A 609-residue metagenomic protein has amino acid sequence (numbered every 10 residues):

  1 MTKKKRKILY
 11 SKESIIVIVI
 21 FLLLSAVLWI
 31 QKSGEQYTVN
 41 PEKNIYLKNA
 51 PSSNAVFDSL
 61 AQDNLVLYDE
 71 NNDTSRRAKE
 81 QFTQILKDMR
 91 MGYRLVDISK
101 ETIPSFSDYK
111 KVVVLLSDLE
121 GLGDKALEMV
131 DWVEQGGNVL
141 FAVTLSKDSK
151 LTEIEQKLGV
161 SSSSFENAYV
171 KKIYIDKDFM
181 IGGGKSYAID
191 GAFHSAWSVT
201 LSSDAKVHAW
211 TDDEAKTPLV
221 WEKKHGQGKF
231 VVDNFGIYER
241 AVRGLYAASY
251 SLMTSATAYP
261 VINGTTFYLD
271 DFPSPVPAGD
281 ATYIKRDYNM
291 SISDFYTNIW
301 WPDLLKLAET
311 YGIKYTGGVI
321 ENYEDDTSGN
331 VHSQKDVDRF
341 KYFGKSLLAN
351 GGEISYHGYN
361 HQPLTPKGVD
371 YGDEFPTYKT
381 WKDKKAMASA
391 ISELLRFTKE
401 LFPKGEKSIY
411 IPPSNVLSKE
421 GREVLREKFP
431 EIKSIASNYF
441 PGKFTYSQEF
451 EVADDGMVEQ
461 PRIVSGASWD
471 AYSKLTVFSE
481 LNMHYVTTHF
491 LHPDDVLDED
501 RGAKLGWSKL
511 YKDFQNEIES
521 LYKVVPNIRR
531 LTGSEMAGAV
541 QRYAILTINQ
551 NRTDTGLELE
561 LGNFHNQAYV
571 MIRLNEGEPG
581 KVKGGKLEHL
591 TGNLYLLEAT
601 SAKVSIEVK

Functional and structural regions predicted by a protein language model:
I16-L23, D383-D454: Catalytic domains of cell-wall/extracellular-matrix polysaccharide-remodeling enzymes, centered on de-N-acetylation
L60-N64, N138, S195-G264: A glycine-centered loop/beta-turn motif at secondary-structure junctions
Q62-E70, V133-Q135, A142-E153, E309-S418 (+2 more regions): Metal-dependent polysaccharide deacetylase catalytic core of the NodB/CE4 family, i.e., the active-site-bearing domain
N71-K147: Helical hinge/lid and interdomain linker segments adjacent to catalytic or ligand-binding clefts that mediate domain
E120-D124, T591-K609: C-terminal beta-strand-rich structural cap/linker in extracellular carbohydrate-active enzymes
E120-S186: A glycine-rich, often tryptophan-bearing local segment used as a flexible ligand/cofactor-contacting loop or short
N234-I237, A256-Y259, N263-P273, A308 (+4 more regions): Catalytic grooves of carbohydrate-active enzymes
Y238-R240, G244-Y246, M253-N350: Active-site beta->alpha N-cap acidic-glycine motif
